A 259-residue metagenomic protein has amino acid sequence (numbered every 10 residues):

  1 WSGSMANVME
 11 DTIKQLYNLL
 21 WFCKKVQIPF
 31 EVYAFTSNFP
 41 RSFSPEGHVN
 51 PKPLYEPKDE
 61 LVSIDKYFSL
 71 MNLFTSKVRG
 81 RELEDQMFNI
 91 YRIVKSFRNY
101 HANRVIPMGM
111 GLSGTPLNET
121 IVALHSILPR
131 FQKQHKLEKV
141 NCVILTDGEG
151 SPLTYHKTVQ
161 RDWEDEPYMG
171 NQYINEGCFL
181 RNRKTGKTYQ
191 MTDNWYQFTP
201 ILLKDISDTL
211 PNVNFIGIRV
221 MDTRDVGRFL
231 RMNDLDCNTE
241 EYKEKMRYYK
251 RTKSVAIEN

Functional and structural regions predicted by a protein language model:
W1-N259: Acidic, glycine-rich A-domain
